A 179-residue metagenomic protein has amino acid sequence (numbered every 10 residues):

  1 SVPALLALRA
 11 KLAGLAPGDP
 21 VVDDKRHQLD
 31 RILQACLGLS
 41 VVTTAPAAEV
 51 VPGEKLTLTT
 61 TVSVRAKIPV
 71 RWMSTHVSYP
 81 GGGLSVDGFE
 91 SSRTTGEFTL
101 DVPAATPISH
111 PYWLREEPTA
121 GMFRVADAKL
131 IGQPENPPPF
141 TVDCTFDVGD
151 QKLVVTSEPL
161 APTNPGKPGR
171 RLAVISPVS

Functional and structural regions predicted by a protein language model:
S1-A10: Metallocarboxypeptidase
R9-E54, P80, A161-S179: Low-complexity, acidic Ser/Thr/Pro/Gly-rich terminal tails and inter-domain linkers that flank the onset of structured
A45-G53, D87-S91, K129-N136: Short, solvent-exposed beta-strand/turn "edge" segments of beta-rich domains on protein surfaces
G53-T59, P138-T141: Short, solvent-exposed loop/turn segments enriched in Ser/Thr/Gly
T59-S63, H76, T99, D143-T145: Residue-level recognition of well-ordered beta-strand positions that form the cores of beta-sheet-rich folds across
S63-P69: Short solvent-exposed strand-capping/beta-turn motif centered on an Asx-Ser/Thr pair
H76-L84: Short, solvent-exposed loop/linker segments at beta-strand-coil boundaries, enriched for Pro/Gly and Ser/Thr
S92-E158: Eukaryote-biased detector of low-complexity, proline/serine/threonine-rich segments and adjacent exposed loops
